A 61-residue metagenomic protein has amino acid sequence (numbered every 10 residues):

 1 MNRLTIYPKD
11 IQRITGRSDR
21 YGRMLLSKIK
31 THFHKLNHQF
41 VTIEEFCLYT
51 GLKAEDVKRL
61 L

Functional and structural regions predicted by a protein language model:
M1-N2, N37: Short alpha-helix boundary/capping motifs
N2-R17: Polyanion-binding surface elements
T15-G51, K58-L61: Major-groove DNA-recognition helix of helix-turn-helix-type DNA-binding domains
